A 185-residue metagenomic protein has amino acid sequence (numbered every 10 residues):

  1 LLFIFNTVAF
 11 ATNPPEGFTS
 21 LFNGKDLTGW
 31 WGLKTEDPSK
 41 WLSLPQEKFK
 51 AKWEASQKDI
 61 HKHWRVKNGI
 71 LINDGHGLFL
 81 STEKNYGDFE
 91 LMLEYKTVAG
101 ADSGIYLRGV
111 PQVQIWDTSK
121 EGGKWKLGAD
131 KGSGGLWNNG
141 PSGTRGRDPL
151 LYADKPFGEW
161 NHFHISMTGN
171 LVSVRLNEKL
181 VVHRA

Functional and structural regions predicted by a protein language model:
L1-N6: Bacterial N-terminal signal peptides
F10-A185: Carbohydrate-interacting regions of secretory-pathway proteins
